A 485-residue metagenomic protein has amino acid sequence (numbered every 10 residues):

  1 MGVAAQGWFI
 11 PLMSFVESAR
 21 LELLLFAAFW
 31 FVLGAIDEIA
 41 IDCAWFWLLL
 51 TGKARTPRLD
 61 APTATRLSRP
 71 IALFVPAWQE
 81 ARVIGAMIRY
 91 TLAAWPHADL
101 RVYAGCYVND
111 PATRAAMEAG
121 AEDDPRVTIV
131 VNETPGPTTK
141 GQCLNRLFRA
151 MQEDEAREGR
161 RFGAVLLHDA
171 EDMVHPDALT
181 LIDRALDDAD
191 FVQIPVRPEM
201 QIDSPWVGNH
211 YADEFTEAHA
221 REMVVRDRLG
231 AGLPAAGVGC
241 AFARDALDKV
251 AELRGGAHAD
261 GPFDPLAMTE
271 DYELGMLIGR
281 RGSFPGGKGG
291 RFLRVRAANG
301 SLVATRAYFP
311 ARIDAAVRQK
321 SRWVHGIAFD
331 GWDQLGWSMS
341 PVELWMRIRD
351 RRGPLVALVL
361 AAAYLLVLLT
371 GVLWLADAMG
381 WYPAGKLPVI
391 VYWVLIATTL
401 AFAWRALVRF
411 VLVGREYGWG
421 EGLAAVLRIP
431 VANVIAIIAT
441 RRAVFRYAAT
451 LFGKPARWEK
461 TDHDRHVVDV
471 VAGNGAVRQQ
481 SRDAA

Functional and structural regions predicted by a protein language model:
M1-T65, A436, R446-F452, A476-Q479 (+1 more regions): N-terminal membrane-anchoring/stem segments of glycan-assembly enzymes
G2-F15, I327-W345: Membrane-proximal N-terminal segments immediately preceding the first transmembrane helix
G7-A27, M346-G353, Y382-V391: Membrane-interface segments at the starts/ends of alpha-helical transmembrane spans
W45-W47, G52, T63, R352-A449: Membrane-embedded multi-pass helical conduit in multi-pass membrane proteins, especially envelope-biosynthetic
A54-N299, V303-P310, R318-H325: Internal catalytic domains of large membrane-associated glycosyltransferases
A72-F74, R82-V83, P341-A362: Loop-to-transmembrane boundary segments
Y103, A115, V444-G473: Membrane-interface alpha-helices
D213-E222, A311-G336, A401-L407, R442-F445: Catalytic core of nucleotide-sugar-dependent glycosyltransferases
